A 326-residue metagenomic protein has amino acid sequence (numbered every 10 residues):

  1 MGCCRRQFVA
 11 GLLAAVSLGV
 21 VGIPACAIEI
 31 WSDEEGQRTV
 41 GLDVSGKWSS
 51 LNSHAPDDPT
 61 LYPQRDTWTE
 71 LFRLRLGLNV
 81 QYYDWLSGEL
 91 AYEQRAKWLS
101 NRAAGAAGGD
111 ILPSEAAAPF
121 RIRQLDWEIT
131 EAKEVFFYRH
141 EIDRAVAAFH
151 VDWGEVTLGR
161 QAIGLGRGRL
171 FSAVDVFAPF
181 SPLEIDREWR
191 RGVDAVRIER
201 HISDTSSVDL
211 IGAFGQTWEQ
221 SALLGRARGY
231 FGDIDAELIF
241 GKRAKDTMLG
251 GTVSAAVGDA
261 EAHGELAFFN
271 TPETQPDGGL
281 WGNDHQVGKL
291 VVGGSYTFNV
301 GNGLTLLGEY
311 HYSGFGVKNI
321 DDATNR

Functional and structural regions predicted by a protein language model:
I30-Y62, E70, L90, S206: Transmembrane beta-strand segments of Gram-negative outer membrane beta-barrel proteins
R38-W48, S87-L90, V156, S207-L210 (+3 more regions): Transmembrane beta-strands of outer-membrane beta-barrel proteins
G46-H54, D84, Q94-W98, V151-W153 (+7 more regions): Transmembrane beta-strands of outer-membrane beta-barrel pores
D66-F72, Y138-D143, H150, R190-D194 (+4 more regions): Residues that define the transmembrane beta-barrel architecture of outer-membrane proteins
L74-V80, R144-F149, V196-R200, G225-G229 (+4 more regions): Residues on the lipid-exposed face of transmembrane beta-strands in outer-membrane beta-barrel proteins
N79-S207, G229-Y230: Outer membrane beta-barrel
A132, F180-P182, S206-Q216, G225-A227 (+4 more regions): Transmembrane beta-strand segments that form the barrel wall of outer-membrane beta-barrel proteins
A256-R326: Detector for outer-membrane/organellar transmembrane beta-barrel domains, recognizing the amphipathic beta-strand
